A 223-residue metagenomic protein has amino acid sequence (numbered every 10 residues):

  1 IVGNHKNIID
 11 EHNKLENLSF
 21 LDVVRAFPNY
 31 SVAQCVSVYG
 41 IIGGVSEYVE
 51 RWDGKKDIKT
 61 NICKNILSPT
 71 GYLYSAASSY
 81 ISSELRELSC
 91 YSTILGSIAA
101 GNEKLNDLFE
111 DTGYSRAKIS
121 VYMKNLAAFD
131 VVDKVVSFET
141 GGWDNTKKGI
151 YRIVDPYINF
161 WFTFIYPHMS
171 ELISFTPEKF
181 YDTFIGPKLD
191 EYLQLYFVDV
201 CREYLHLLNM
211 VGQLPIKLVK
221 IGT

Functional and structural regions predicted by a protein language model:
V2-D10: Short regulatory helix/loop adjacent to the ATP-binding pocket of P-loop NTPases
D10-V36: Conserved small helical "lid"/interfacial subdomain of P-loop NTPases
F27-Y80: Amphipathic alpha-helical "lid/sensor" segments that cap RecA-like P-loop NTPase cores
L88-A99, R202: Hydrophobic residues on short alpha-helical segments
G101-D111: Short acidic, hydrophobic short linear motifs in intrinsically disordered regions
T112-D130: Short amphipathic alpha-helical interaction segments
A127-T140: A short, conserved structural fragment
W143-T223: A cross-kingdom feature that marks ATP-driven nucleic-acid transaction machinery
